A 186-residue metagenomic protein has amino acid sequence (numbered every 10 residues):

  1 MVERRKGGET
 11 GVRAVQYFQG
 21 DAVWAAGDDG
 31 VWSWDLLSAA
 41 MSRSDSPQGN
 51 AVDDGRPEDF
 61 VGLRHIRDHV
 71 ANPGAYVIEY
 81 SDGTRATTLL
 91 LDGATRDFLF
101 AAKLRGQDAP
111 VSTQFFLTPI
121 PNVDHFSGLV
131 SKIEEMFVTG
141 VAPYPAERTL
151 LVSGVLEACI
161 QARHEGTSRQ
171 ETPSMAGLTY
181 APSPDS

Functional and structural regions predicted by a protein language model:
V2-I120, D124-E147, L156-I160, P173-S186: Contiguous beta-strand/loop segments that form the cofactor/metal-binding neighborhood of enzyme cores
T149, G166: Hydrophobic, well-ordered secondary-structure elements that form the walls of internal hydrophobic environments
